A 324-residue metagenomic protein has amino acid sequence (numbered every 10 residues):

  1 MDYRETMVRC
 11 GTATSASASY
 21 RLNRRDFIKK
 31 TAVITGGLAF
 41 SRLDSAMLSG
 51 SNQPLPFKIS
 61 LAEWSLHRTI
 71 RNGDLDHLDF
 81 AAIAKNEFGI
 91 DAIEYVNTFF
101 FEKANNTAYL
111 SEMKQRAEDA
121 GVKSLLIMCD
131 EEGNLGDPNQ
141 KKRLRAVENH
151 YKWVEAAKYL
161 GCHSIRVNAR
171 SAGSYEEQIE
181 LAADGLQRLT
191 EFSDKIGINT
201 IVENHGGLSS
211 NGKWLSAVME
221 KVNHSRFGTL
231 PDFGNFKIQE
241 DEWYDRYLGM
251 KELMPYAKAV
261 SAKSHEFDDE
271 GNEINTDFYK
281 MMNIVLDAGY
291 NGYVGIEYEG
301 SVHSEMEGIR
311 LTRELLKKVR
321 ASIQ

Functional and structural regions predicted by a protein language model:
M1-L22: N-terminal secretory signal peptides
R21-D26, G37-N52: N-terminal twin-arginine translocation
N52-P56, A81-E87, A104-L125, Y151-Y159 (+5 more regions): Acidic (Asp/Glu)-rich catalytic clusters
Q53-D76: Boundary/entry segment of secreted carbohydrate-active catalytic domains
D91-Q187, D194-N199, N235, E266-E270 (+4 more regions): Structural motif corresponding to the early beta-alpha repeats
A92-I93, A183, Q187-N283: Acidic/histidine-rich catalytic cores of soluble enzymes
M306-S322: C-terminal helical cap(s) of enzyme catalytic domains, especially alpha/beta-barrels
